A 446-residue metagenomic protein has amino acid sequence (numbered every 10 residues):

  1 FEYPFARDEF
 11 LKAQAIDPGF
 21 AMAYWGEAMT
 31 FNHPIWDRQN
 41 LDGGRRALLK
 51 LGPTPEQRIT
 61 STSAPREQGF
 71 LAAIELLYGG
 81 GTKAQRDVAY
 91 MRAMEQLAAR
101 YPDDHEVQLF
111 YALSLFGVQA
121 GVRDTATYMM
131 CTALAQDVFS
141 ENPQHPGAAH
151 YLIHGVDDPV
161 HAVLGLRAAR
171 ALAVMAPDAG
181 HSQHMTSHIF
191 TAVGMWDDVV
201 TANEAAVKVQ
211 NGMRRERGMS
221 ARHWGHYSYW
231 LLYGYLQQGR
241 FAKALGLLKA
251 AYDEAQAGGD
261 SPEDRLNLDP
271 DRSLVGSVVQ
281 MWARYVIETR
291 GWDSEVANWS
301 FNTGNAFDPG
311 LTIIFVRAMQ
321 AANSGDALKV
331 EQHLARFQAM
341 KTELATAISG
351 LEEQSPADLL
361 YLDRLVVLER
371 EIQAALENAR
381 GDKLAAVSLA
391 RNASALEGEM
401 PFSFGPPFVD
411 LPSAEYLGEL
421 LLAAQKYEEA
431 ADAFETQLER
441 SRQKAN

Functional and structural regions predicted by a protein language model:
E2-F5, D17-P18, E27-A64, A72-Q85 (+3 more regions): Inter-helical turn/loop elements of alpha-helical hairpins
Y3, D37, L41, D87 (+10 more regions): TPR-repeat structural position
F10-I16, A98-R100, V138-E141, R170-D178 (+8 more regions): Solenoid-like repeat scaffolds
A21, R66-E67, L71, H105 (+12 more regions): Start-of-helix signal in alpha-solenoid helical-repeat scaffolds, especially tetratricopeptide repeats
G26, E67-L76, F110, Y151 (+10 more regions): "A position-specific structural signal for the A-helix of alpha-solenoid helical repeats
F31, L76-L77, L115, V122 (+7 more regions): Residue at a conserved register position within TPR or TPR-like alpha-solenoid repeats
